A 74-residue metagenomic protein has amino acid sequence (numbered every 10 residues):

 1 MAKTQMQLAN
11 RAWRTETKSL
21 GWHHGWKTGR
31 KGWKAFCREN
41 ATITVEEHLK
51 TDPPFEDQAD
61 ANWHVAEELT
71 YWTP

Functional and structural regions predicted by a protein language model:
M1-P74: C-terminal alpha-helical interaction appendages
